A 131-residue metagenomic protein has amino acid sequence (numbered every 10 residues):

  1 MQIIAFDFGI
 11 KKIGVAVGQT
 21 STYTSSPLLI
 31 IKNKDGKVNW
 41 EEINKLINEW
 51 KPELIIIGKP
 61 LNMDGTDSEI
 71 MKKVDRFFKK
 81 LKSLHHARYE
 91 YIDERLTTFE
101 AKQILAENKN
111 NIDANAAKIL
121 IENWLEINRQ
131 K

Functional and structural regions predicted by a protein language model:
M1-I3, F8-I10, S21-T22, K32-L54 (+1 more regions): Nucleotide/phosphate-binding catalytic cleft detector across ATP-hydrolyzing and phosphate-transferring enzymes
I13-V17: Short beta-strand scaffold segments in enzyme catalytic cores
G18-S21, S26-P27: P-loop NTPase switch/communication element
I57: Residue-level signal for inorganic ion chemistry
P60: Flexible loop residues that form catalytic and substrate-binding hotspots at small-molecule/glycan-binding clefts
